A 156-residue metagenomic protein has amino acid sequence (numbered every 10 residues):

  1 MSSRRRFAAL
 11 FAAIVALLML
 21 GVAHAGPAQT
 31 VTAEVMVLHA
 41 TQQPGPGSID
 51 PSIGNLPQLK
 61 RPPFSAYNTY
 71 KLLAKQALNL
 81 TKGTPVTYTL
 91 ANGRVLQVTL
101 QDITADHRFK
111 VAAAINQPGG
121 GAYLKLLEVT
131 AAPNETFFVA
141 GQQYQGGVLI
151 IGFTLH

Functional and structural regions predicted by a protein language model:
M1-A12: Bacterial N-terminal signal peptides that target proteins for export
R4, A25-G26: Hydrophobic membrane-targeting and insertion signals
F11-G21: Bacterial N-terminal signal peptides
G26-H156: Outer membrane pore-forming secretion/assembly proteins and partners of Gram-negative envelopes
